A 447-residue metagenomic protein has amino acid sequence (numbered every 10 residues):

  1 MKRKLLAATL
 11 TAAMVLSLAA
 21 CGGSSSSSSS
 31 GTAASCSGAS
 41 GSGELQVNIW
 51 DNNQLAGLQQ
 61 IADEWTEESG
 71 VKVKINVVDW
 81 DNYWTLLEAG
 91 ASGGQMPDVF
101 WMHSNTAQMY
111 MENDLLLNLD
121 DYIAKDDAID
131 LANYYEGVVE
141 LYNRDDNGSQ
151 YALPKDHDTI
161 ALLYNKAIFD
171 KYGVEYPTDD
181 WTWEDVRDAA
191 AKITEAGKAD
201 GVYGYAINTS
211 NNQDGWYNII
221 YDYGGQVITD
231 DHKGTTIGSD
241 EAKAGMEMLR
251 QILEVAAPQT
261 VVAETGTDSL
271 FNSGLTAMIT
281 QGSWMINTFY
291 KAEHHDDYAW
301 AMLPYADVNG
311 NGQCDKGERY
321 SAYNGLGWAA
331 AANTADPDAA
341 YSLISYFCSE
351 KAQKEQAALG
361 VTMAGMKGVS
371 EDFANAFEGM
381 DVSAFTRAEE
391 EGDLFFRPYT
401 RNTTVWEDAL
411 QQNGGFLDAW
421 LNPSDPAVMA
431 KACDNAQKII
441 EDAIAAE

Functional and structural regions predicted by a protein language model:
M1-L45, E67, D434, K438-E447: Short, low-complexity disordered leader/linker segments with a strong preference for bacterial N-terminal type II
A33-C36, G41-N52, V71-N76, D98-V99 (+1 more regions): Short, well-ordered beta-strand elements
A34-G38, N105-T159, A299-A301, F377-E378: Hinge/lid segment of periplasmic solute-binding proteins
I61-Y134, D170-E175, L270, A277-M278 (+3 more regions): Extracytoplasmic "Venus flytrap"/periplasmic binding protein-like
D63, E68, K72, G148 (+3 more regions): Extracytoplasmic/periplasmic substrate-recognition and gating elements
G90, P97-D98, A128-I168, C314-S321 (+1 more regions): A structural signal for short loop-to-beta-strand junctions that line the ligand-binding cleft of periplasmic/secreted
A189-K192, D231-V261: Glycine-centered hinge/linker elements that transmit conformational signals in sensory and ligand-binding systems
A358-Q411, G415: Long, aromatic- and glycine/proline-rich binding clefts that accommodate carbohydrate-like moieties
